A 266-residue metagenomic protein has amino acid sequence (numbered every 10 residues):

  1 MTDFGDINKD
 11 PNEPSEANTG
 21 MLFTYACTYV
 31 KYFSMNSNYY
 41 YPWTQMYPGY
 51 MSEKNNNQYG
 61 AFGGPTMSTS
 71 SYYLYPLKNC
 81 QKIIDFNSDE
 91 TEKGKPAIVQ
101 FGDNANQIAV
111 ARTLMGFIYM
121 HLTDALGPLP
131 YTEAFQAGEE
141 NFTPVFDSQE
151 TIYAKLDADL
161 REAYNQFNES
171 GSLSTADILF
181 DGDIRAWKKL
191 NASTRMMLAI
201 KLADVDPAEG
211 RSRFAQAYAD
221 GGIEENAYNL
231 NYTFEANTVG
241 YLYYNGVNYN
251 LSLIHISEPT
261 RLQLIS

Functional and structural regions predicted by a protein language model:
M1-N55, G63-G64, S71, D89-E92: Membrane-proximal, proline-rich intrinsically disordered regions
Y50-P130, Q136-T175: Conserved, well-structured interaction surfaces
E140, D177-R185, L230-L253: Carbohydrate-binding/catalytic loop surfaces
A154-N229: Internal, well-ordered domain-core segments that constitute the primary functional module of diverse proteins
I254-S266: Single conserved hydrophobic/aromatic residue that forms the stacking wall/gate of nucleotide- or nucleobase-binding
